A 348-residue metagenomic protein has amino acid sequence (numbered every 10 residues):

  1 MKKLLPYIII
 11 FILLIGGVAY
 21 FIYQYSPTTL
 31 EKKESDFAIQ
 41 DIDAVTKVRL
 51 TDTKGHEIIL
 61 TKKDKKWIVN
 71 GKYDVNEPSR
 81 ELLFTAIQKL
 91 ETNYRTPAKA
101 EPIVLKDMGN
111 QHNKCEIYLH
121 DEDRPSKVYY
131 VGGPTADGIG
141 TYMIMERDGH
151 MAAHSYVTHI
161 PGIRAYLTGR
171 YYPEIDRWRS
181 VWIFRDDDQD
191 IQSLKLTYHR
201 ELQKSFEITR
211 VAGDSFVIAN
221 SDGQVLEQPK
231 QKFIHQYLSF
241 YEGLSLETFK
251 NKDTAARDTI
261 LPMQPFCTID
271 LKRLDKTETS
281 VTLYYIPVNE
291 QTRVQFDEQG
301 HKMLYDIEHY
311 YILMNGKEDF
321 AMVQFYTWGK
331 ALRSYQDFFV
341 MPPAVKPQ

Functional and structural regions predicted by a protein language model:
M1-Q348: Secondary-structure "cap/kink" motif recognition
